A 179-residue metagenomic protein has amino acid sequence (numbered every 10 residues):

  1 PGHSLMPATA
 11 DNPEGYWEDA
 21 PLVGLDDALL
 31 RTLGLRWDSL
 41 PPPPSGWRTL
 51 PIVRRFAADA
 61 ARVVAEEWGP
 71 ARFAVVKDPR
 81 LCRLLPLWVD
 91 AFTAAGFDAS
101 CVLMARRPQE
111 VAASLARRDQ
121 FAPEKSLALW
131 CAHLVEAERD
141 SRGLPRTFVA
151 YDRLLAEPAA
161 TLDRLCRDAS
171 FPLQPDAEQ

Functional and structural regions predicted by a protein language model:
P1-A57: PAPS-dependent sulfotransferase catalytic core
D38, P42-S45, V53-P175: PAPS-dependent sulfotransferase catalytic domain
